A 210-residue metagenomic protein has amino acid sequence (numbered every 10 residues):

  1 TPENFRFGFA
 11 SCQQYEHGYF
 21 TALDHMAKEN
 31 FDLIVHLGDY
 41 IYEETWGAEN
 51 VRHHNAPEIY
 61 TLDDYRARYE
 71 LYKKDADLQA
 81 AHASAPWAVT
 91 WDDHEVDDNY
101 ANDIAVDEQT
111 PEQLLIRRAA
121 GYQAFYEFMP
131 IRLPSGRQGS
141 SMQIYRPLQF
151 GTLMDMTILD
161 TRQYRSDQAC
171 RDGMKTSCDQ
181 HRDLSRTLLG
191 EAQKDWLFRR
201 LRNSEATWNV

Functional and structural regions predicted by a protein language model:
T1-V210: Metal-dependent phosphoester/phosphodiester hydrolase catalytic core
